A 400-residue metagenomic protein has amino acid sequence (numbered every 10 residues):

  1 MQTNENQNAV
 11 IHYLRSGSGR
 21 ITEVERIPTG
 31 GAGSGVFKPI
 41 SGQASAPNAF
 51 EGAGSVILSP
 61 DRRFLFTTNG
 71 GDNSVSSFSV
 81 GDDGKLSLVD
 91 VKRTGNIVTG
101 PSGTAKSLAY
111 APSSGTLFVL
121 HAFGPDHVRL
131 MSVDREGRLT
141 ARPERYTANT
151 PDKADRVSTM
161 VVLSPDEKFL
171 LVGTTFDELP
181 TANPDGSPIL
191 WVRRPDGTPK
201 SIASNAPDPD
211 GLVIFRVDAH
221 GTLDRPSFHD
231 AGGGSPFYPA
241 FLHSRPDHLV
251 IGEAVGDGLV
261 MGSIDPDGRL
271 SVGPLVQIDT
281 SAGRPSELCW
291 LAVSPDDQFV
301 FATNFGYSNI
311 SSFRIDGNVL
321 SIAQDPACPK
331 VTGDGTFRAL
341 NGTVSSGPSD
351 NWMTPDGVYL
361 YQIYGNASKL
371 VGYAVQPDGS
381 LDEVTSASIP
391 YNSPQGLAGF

Functional and structural regions predicted by a protein language model:
M1, V172-A206: Short, conserved, GDST-rich strand-edge loop motifs in beta-rich repeat architectures
T3-E5, R15, G70, S113 (+12 more regions): Short loop/turn segments immediately following the C-termini of beta-strands
Q7, I21, D72-S74, P125-H127 (+5 more regions): A detector of repeated loop/turn-to-beta-strand junctions in beta-rich toroidal repeat architectures
Y13-I21, S77-L86, L130-T140, I214-T222 (+3 more regions): Short loop/turn segments immediately following beta-strands, especially the blade-tip and inter-blade linker loops
T22-G31, L86-N96, L139-N149, D224-A231 (+3 more regions): Beta-propeller fold detector
G31-L58, G95-S114, A148-F169, F176 (+4 more regions): Beta-rich, blade/repeat-based domains predominating in secreted/periplasmic proteins but also intracellular
G365-F400: Blade-level signature of beta-propeller repeat domains, shared across WD40, Kelch, NHL, RCC1 and BNR/Asp-box propellers
